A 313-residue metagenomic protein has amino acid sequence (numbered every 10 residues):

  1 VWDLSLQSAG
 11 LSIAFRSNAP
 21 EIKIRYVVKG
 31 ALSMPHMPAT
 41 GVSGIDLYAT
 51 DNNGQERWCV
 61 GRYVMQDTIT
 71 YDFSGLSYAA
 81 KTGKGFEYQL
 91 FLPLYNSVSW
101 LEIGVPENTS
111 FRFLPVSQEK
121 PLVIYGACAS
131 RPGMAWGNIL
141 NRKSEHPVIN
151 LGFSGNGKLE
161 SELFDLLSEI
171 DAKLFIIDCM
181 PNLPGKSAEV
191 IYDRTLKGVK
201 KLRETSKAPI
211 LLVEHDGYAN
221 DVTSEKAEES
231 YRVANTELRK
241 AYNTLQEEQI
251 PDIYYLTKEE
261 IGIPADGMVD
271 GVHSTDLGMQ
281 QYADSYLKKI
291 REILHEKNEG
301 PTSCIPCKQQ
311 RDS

Functional and structural regions predicted by a protein language model:
V1-P121, L287, E292-S313: N-terminal secretory targeting modules
L6-G10, R16, N156, E160-S313: Alpha-helical cap/lid subdomain in secreted, periplasmic, or secretory-pathway luminal O-acyl-processing enzymes
M34-H36, S130-A135, E228, R232: Glycine- and acidic-residue-enriched helix-capping/strand-helix junction motifs
K120-N138: Catalytic nucleophile-elbow at a beta strand-turn-alpha helix junction centered on a G-D-S/GDSL motif, marking
G137-N150, N243-T244: Short helix-loop-beta junction
H146, N150-E160: Short connector loops at secondary-structure junctions
